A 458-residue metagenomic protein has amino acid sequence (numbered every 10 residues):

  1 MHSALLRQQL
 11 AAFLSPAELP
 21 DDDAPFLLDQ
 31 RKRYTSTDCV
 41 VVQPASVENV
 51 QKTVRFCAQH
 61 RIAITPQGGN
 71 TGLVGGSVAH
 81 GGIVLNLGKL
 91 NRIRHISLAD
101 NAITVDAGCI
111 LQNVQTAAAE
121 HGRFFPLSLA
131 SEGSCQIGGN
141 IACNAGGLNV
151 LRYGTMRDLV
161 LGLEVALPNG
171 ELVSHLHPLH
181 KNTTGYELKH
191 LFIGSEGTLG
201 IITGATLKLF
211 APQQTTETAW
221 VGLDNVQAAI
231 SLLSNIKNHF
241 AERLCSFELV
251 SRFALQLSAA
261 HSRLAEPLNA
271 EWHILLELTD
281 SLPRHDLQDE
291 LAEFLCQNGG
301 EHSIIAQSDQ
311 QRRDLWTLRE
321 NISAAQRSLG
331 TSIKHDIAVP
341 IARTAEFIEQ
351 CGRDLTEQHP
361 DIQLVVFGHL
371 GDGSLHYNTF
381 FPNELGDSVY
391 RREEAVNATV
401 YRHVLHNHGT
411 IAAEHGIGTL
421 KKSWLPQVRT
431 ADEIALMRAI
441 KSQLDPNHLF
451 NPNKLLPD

Functional and structural regions predicted by a protein language model:
M1-R31, Q59-I62, L295-R312, H406-I411 (+1 more regions): N-terminal accessory segments
M1-R55, G72-N101, A254-R263, D309-I333 (+2 more regions): N-terminal flexible segment immediately upstream of the FAD-binding catalytic core in FAD-dependent oxidoreductases
P20-A24, L207, E217-G222, A228-R392 (+3 more regions): C-terminal substrate-recognition/cap domain of FAD-linked oxidoreductases
I64-P66, T71-L73: Active-site cofactor/substrate anionic-group-binding motifs, chiefly glycine- and Lys/Arg-rich phosphate-binding loops
R92-E248, F450: FAD-binding subdomain of flavoenzyme oxidoreductases
E171, K422-D458: Activity-critical C-terminal alpha-helical subdomain
F253, L370-G373, I411-S423: Small/polar glycine-rich anion-binding or flexible loop at a beta-alpha turn
